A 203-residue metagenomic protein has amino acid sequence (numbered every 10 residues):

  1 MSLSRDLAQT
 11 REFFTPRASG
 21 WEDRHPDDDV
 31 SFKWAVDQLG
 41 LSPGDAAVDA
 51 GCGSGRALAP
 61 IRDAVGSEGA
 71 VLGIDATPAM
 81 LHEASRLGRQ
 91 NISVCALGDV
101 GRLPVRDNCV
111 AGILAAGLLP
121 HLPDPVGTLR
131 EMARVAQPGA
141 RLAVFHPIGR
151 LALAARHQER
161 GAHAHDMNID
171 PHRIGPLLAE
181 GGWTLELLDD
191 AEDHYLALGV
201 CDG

Functional and structural regions predicted by a protein language model:
M1-S42, R56-P60, A79-E83, R150-A152 (+2 more regions): Conserved class I S-adenosyl-L-methionine
V48-A50, S54-R102: Class I SAM-dependent methyltransferase SAM/SAH-binding core
G101-G112: A short acidic, Gly/Pro-enriched loop at the edge of an enzyme's catalytic core that lines a small-molecule cofactor
G112-D124: A short SAM/SAH-binding and catalytic strip from SAM-dependent methyltransferases
V126-P138: A short glycine-rich, Lys/Arg-flanked "PGG" loop and its adjoining helix->strand segment in the class I
A140-H146: Conserved beta-strand signature within the Rossmann-like core of class I S-adenosyl-L-methionine
D166-G181: Short alpha-helix
W183-G203: Core SAM-dependent methyltransferase catalytic element
